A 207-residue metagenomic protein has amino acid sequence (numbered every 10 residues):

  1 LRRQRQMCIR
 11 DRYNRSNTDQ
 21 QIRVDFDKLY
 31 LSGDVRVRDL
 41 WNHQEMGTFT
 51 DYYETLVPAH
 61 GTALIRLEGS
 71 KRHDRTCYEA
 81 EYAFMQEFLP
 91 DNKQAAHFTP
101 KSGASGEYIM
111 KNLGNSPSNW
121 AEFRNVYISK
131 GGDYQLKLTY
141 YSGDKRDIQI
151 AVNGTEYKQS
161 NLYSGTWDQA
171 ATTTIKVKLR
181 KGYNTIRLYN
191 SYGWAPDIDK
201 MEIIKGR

Functional and structural regions predicted by a protein language model:
L1-R5, I9: Single conserved hydrophobic/aromatic residue that forms the stacking wall/gate of nucleotide- or nucleobase-binding
R3, W41-N42: Tryptophan-centric aromatic hotspots in well-structured domains and transmembrane helices
R12-S16: Asparagine-centered strand-capping/turn motif at beta-strand->loop junctions
Q20-I22, L29-V37, E45-P58, T62-R207: Extracytoplasmic
